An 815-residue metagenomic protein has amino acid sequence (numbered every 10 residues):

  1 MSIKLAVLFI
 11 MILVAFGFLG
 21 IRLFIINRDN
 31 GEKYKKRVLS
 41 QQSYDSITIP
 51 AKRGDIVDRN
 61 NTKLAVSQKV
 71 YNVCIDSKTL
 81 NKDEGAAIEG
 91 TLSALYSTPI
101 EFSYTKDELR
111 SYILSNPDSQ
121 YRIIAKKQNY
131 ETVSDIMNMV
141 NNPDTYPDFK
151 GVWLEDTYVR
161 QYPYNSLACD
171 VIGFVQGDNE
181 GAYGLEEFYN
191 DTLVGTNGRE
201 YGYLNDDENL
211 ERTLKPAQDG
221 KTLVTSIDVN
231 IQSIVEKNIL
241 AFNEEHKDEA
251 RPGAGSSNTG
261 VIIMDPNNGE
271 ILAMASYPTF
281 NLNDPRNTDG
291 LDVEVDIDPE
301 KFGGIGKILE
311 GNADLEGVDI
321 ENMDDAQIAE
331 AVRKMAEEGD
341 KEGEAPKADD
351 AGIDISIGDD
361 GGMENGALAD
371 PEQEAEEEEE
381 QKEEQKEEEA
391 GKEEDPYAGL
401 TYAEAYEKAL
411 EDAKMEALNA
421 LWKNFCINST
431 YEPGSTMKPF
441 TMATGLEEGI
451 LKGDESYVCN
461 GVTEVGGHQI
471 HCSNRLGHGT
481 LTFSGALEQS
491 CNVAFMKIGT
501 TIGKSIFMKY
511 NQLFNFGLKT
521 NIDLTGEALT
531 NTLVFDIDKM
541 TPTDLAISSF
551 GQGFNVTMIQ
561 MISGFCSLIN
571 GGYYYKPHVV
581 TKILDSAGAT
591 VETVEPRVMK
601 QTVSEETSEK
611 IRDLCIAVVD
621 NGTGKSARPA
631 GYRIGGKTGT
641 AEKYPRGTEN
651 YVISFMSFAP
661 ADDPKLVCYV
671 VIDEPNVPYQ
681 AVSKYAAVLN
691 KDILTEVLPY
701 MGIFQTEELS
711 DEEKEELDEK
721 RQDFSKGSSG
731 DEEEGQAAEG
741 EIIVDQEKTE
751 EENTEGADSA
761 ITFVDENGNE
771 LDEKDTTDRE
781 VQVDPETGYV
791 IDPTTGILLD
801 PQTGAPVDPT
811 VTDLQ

Functional and structural regions predicted by a protein language model:
M1-E407, L421, T430, S505-L513 (+9 more regions): Periplasmic/cell-envelope proteins involved in peptidoglycan metabolism and beta-lactam response
K63-A65, Y71, L210-L214, T259 (+4 more regions): Beta-lactam-recognizing serine transpeptidase/beta-lactamase-like catalytic domain environment
E719-G727: Basic/polar, cationic surfaces and motifs that engage anionic cell-wall and phosphate/carboxylate ligands
